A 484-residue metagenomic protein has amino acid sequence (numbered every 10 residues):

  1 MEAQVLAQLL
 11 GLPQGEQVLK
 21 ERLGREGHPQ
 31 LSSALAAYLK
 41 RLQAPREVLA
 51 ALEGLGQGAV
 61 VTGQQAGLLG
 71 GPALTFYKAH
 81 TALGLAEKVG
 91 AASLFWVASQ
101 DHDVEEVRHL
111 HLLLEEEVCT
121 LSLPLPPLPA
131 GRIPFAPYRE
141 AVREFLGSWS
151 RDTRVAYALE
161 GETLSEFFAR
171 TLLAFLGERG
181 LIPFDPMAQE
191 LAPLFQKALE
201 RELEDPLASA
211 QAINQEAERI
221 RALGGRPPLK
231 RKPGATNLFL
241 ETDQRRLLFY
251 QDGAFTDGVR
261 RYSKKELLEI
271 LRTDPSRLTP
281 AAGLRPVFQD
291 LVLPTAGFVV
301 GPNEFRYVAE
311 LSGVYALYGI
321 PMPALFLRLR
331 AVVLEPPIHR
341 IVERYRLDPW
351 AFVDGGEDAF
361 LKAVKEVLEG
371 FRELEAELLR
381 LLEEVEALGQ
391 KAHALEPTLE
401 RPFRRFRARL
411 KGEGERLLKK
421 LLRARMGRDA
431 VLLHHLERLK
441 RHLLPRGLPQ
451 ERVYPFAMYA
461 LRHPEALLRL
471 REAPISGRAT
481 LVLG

Functional and structural regions predicted by a protein language model:
M1-A44, G63: N-terminal leader/transition segments
P13-K20, F175-Y262, L361, E366-G484: Long, compositionally biased intrinsically disordered regions
L55-V89, V300: N-terminal catalytic cores of NTP/NDP-binding nucleotidyl/phosphoryl-transfer enzymes
G70-A73, A86-E105, P323-A324: Glycine-rich phosphate/pyrophosphate-binding loops and their adjacent beta-strand/loop elements at enzyme active sites
P72-L74, D103-L110, F195-L199: Short acidic, glycine/serine/threonine-rich loops at helix termini
V107, H111, C119-T120, V333-E366: A structural-propensity feature for long, helix-poor, extended segments
H111-P137: A glycine-rich helix N-cap at a beta->alpha junction
L229-A296, V300-G313, M322-A324, L329-A331 (+2 more regions): A translation/RNA-centric and nucleic-acid-associated enzymatic feature enriched in Class II aminoacyl-tRNA synthetases
